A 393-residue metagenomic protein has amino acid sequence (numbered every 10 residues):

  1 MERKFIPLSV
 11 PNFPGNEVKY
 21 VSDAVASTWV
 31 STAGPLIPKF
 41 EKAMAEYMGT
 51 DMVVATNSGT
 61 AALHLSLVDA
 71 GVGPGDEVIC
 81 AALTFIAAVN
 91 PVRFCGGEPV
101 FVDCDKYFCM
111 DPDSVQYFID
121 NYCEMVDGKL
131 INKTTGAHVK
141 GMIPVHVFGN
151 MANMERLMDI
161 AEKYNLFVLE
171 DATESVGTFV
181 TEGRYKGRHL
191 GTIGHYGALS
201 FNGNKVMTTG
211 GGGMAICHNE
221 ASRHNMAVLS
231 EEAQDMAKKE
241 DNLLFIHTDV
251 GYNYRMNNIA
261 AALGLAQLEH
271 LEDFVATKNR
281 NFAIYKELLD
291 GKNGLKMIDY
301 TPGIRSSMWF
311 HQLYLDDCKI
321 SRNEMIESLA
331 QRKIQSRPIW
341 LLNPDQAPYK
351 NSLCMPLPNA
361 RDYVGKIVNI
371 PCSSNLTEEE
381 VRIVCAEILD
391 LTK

Functional and structural regions predicted by a protein language model:
M1-V30, T248, P371: N-terminal "arm"/small-domain region of PLP-dependent enzymes with the aminotransferase-like
V30-E77, L83, P91-C95, F101 (+1 more regions): Phosphate-binding glycine-rich loop
P35-K42, T50-D51, E124-A137, G141-P144 (+5 more regions): PLP-dependent aminotransferase class I/II
A81, E98-Y107, R337: Short beta-strand->loop structural element characteristic of the AMP-binding/adenylate-forming
N90-V92, I160, H189, I259: Hydrophobic/aromatic ligand-binding patch that stacks against planar heteroaromatic rings of cofactors or nucleotides
C95, K163-Y164, R332: Helix C-cap/helix->beta junction micro-motif
C104, G203, C372: Short, conserved catalytic or interaction motifs in soluble domains
C109-T209, M214-I216, E220-A221: Active-site phosphate-binding strand-loop segment of PLP-dependent enzymes
